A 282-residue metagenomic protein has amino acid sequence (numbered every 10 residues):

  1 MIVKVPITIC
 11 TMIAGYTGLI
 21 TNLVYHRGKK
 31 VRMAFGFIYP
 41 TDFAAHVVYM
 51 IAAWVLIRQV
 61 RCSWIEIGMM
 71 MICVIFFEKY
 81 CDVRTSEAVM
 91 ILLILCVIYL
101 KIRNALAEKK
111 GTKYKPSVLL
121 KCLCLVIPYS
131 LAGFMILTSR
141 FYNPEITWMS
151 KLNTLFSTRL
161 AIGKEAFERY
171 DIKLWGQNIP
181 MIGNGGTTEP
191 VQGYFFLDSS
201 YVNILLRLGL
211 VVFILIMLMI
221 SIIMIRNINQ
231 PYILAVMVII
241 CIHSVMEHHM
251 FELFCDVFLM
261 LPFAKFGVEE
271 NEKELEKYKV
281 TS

Functional and structural regions predicted by a protein language model:
M1, I51-V55, M71-I75, E87-L100 (+2 more regions): Hydrophobic transmembrane alpha-helices of multi-pass, membrane-embedded glycosylation machinery
P6-T17, I72-Y80, P128-I136, M237-H249: Aromatic-anchored segments of alpha-helical transmembrane domains
I7-Q59, C81-T85, L197-I204: Membrane-interface segments at transmembrane-helix junctions in multi-pass inner-membrane proteins
P40-T41, E66-A105, L205-L210, M246-L253: Helix-loop-helix junctions and helix-breaking kinks within/between transmembrane helices of multi-pass membrane
I57-G68, G111-L119, S221-V236: Membrane-interface helix-loop-helix junctions at transmembrane boundaries of multi-pass membrane enzymes, predominantly
C81, I98-S150: A membrane-periplasm/extracellular boundary helix in multi-pass inner-membrane enzymes that assemble envelope glycans
W148-L208: Long extracytoplasmic/lumenal interhelical loops at the membrane interface of multi-pass membrane proteins
R207-C241, F266-E270, E274: Hydrophobic transmembrane alpha-helices and their immediate junctions
